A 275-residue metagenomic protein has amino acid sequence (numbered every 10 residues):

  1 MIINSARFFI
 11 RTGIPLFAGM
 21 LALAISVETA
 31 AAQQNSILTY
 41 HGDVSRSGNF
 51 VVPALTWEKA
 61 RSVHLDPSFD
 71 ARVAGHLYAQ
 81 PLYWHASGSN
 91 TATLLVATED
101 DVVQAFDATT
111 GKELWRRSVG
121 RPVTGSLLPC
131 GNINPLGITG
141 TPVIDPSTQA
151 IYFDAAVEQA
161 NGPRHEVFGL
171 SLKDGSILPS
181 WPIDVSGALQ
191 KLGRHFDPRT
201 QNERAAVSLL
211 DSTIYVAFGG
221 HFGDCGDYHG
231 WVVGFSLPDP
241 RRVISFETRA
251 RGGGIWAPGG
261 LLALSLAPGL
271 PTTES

Functional and structural regions predicted by a protein language model:
M1-R11: N-terminal secretory signal peptides that target proteins for export/translocation
I2-I3, G19, V27, E58: Generic cytosolic/nucleocytoplasmic N-terminal low-complexity/intrinsically disordered segments
T12-S26: Bacterial N-terminal signal peptides
T29-A32: Boundary at the C-terminal end of the N-terminal hydrophobic targeting segment
N35-S275: Mobile, glycine-rich extracellular loop/lid and propeptide segments that shape or gate substrate/ligand access
